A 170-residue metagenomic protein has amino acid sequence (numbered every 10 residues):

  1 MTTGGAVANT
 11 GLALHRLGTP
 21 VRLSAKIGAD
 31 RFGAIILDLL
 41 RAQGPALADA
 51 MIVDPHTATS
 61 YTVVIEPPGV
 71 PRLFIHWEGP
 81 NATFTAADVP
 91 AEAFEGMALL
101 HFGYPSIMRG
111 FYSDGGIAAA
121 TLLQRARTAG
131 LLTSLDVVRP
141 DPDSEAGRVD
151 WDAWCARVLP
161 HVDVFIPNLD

Functional and structural regions predicted by a protein language model:
M1-Y61, P68-G69, E78-P80, A91: Substrate-binding N-lobe of the ribokinase-like
L37-V53, V64-D170: Ribokinase/PfkB-type carbohydrate-kinase core domain
